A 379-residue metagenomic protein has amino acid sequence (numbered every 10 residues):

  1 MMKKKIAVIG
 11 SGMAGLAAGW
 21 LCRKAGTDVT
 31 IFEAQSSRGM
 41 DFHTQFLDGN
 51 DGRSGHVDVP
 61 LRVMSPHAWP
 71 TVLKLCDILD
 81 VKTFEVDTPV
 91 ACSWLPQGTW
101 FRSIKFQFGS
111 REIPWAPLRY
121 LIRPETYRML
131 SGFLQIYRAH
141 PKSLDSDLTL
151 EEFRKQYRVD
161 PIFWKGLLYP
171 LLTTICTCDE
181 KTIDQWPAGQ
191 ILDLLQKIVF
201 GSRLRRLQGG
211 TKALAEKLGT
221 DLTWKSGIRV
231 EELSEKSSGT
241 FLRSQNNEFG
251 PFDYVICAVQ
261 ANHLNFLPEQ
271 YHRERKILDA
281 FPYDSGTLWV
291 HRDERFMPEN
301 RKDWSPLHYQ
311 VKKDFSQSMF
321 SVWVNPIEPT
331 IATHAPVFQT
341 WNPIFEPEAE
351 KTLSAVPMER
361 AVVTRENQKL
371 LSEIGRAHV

Functional and structural regions predicted by a protein language model:
K4-I31: N-terminal Rossmann-like FAD-binding beta1-loop-alpha1 element of flavoenzymes
A14, S37, N262: Conserved Rossmann-like nucleotide-cofactor binding loop
R23-D48: Glycine-rich FAD pyrophosphate-binding loop
A25, E231-A361: Mid-domain catalytic core of redox enzymes that form a hydrophobic substrate pocket/lid adjacent to a catalytic redox
Q45-V72: N-terminal glycine-rich dinucleotide-binding loop that anchors FAD/FMN and/or NAD(P) in oxidoreductases
P66, P70-Q185: Mobile amphipathic helical/loop "lid" adjacent to a hydrophobic cofactor/ligand pocket
I191-Q245, G250: Helical element adjacent to the flavin cofactor pocket in flavoenzyme catalytic cores
A377-V379: Conserved small/polar residues in nucleotide/adenosyl-binding loops
